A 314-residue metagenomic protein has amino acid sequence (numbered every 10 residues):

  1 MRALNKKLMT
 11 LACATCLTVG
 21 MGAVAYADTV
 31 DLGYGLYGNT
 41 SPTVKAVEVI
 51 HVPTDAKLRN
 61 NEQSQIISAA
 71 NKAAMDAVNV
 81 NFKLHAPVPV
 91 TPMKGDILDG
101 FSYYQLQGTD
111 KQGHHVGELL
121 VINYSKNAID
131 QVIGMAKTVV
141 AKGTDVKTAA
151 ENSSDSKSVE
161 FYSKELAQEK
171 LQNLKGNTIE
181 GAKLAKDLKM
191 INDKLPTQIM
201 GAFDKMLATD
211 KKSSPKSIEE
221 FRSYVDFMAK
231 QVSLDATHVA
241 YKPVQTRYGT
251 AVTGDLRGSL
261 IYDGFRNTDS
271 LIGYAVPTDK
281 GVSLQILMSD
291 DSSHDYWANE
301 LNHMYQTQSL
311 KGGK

Functional and structural regions predicted by a protein language model:
M1-M9: Bacterial Sec-dependent N-terminal signal peptides
C13-L17, M21: Hydrophobic helical h-region of N-terminal Sec-dependent signal peptides in bacterial secretory/periplasmic proteins
M21-D31: Sec-dependent signal peptide cleavage junction
T29-A46: Short N-terminal segments immediately surrounding and downstream of signal-peptide cleavage
G33-G38, A56, F82, V139 (+1 more regions): Surface-exposed amphipathic alpha-helical segments
S41-T43, R247-G249, V276-S283: Short, solvent-exposed coil/turn segments at beta-strand boundaries
V80-Q131, T144-I272: Signature of long, low-cysteine stretches enriched in small and polar/charged residues
I272-A275, I286: Cytosol-facing boundaries of transmembrane alpha helices in integral membrane proteins
